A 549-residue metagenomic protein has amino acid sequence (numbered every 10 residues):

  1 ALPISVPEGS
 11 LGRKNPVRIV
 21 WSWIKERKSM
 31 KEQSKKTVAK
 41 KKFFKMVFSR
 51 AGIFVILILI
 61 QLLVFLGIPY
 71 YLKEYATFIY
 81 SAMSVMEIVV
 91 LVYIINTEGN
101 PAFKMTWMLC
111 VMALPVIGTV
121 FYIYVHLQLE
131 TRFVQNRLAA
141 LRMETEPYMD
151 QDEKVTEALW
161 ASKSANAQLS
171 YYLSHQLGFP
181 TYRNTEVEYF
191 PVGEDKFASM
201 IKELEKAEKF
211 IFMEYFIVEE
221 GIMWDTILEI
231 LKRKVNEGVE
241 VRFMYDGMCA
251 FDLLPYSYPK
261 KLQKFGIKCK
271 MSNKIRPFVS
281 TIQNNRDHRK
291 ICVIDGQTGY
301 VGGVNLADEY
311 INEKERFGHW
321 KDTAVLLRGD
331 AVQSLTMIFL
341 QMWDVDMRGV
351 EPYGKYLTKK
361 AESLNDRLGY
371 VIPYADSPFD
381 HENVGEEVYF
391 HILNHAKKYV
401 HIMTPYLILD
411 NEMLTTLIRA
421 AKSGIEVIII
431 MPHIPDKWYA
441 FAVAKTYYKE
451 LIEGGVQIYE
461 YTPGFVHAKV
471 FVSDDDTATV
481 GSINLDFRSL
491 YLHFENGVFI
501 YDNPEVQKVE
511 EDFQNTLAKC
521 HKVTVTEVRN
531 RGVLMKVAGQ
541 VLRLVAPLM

Functional and structural regions predicted by a protein language model:
A1-L2: Short, small-residue-biased leader/transition segments that mark boundaries at the very start of proteins
S5, V17-E387, H391, H395 (+7 more regions): N-terminal localization/anchoring segments of enzymes in phospholipid and broader phosphate metabolism
G9-G12: Residue-identity detector for glycine
M403-T404, M431, Y461, V480-G481: Thr-Gly-centered strand-to-loop micro-motif
Y406-I425: Helical hairpin unit composed of two closely spaced alpha helices linked by a short loop
E412-T415, I429-E453: Extended hydrophobic/aromatic segments used for targeting, binding, or gating
F471-S473: Conserved, well-ordered active-site substructure
